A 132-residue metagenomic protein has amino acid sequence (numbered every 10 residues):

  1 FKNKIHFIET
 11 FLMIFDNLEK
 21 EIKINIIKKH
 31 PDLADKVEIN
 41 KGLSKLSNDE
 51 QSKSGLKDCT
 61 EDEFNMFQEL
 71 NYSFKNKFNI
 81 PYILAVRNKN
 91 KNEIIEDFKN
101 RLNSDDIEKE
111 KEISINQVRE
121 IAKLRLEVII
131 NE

Functional and structural regions predicted by a protein language model:
F1-L70, E120-I130: Aromatic-anchored, charged helix-turn/loop surface patch used as a conserved interaction hotspot
E63-E132: C-terminal non-catalytic interaction appendages of large macromolecular assemblies
